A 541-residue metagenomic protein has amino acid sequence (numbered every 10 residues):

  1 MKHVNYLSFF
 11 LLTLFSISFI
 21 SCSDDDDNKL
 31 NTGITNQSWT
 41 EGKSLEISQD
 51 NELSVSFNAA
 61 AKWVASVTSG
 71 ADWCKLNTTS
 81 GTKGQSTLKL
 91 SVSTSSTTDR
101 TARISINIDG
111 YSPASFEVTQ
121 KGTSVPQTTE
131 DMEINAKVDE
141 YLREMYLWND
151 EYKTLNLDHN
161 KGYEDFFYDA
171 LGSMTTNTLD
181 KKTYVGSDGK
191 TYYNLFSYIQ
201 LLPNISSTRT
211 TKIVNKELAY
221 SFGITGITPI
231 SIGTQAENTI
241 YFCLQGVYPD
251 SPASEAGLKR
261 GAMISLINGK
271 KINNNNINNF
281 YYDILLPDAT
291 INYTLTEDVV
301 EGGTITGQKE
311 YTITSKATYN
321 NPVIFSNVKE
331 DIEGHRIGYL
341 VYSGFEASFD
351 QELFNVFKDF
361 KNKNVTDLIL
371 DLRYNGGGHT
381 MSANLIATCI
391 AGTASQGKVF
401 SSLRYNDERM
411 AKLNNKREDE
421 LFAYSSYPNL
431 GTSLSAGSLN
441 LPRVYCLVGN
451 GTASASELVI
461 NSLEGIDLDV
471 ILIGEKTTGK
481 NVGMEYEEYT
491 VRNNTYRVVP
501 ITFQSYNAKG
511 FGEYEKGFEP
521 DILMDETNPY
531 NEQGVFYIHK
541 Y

Functional and structural regions predicted by a protein language model:
H3, L12-T40, Y111-M132: Bacterial Sec-dependent N-terminal signal peptides
T35-V67: Solvent-exposed, low-complexity, repeat-rich "mucin-like" stalks and linkers
S48-V55, S95-R103: Short, solvent-exposed loop/turn segments enriched in Ser/Thr/Gly
N58-T87: Surface-exposed binding patches on compact interaction domains or structured appendages
L88, T98-G110: A short beta-strand micro-motif common to beta-rich folds, especially ectodomain repeats
I108-S115, G303-Q308: Short, exposed coil/turn segments at beta-strand boundaries within extracellular/luminal domains
V125-D367, G376, S382, C389-Q396: Flexible, low-complexity junctional segments that flank or bridge functional domains
I337-L340, F349-N355, F360-D367, G376-Y541: C-terminal "post-core" interaction segments
